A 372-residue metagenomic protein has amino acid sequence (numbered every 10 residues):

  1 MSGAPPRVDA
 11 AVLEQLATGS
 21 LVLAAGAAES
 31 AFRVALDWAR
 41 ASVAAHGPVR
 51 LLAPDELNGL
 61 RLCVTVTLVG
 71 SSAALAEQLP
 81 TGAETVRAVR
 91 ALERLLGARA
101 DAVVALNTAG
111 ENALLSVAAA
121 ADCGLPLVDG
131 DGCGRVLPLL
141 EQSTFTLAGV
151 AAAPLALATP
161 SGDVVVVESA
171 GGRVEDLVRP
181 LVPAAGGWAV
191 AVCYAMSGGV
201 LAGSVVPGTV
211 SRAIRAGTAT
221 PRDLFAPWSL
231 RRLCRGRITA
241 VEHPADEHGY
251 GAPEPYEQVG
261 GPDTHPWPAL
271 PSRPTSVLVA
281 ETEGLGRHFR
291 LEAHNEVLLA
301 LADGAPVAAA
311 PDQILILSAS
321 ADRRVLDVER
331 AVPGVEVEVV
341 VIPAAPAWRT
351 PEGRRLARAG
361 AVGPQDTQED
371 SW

Functional and structural regions predicted by a protein language model:
S2-A41: N-terminal phosphate-binding or glycine-rich loops at protein starts, especially the Walker A/P-loop of NTPases
S30-A35, T85-V86, L106-V117, G134-P138: Short glycine/serine/threonine-rich phosphate/pyrophosphate-binding segments that cradle anionic phosphate groups
L57-R99: Glycine-rich oxoanion-binding loops at beta->alpha junctions
L57-S72, Q142-L181: A structural-propensity feature for long, helix-poor, extended segments
R99-A109, L127-V128: A short, small-residue-rich loop immediately preceding and capping a beta-strand
A121-E141: Short, acidic/small-residue loops that bind anionic groups at enzyme active sites
P160-T209: Conserved anion/nucleotide-ligand pocket segment
Y250-W372: C-terminal non-catalytic interaction/assembly regions of soluble proteins
